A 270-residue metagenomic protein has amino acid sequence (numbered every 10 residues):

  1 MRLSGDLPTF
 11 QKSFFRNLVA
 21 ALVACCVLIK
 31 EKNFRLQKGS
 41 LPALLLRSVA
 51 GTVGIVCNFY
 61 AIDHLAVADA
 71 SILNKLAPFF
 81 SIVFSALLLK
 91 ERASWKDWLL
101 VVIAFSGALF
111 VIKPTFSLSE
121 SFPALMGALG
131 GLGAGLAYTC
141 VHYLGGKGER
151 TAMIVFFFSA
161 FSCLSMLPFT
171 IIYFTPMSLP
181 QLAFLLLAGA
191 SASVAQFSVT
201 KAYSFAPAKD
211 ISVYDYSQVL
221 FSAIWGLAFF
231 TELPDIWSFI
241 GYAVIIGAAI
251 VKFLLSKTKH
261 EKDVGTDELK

Functional and structural regions predicted by a protein language model:
M1-L7, V56-V67, L73, A137-G148 (+2 more regions): Juxtamembrane C-cap of transmembrane helices in multi-pass membrane transport proteins
R2-G5, T9, A24, F116-M177 (+1 more regions): Transmembrane alpha-helical segments that form core, pore/gating elements of small-molecule transporters/exporters
F14, L36-S40, K113-L132, I171-L187 (+1 more regions): Juxtamembrane helix-entry segments on the extracytoplasmic side of multipass membrane proteins
A21-L46, W95, A152, A160-L187 (+2 more regions): Membrane-interface interhelical linkers
C25, S48-V56, P78-V83, A108-L109 (+6 more regions): Hydrophobic/small/kink-forming positions within alpha-helical transmembrane segments of polytopic membrane proteins
Y60, A77-L99, L220-F239: C-terminal transmembrane-helix exit sites in multi-pass transporters
S71-L76, G148-A160, Q196-L227: Helix-helix packing/entry segments at the starts of transmembrane helices
K96-K113, W237-S256: Hydrophobic transmembrane alpha-helices of multi-pass small-molecule transport proteins
